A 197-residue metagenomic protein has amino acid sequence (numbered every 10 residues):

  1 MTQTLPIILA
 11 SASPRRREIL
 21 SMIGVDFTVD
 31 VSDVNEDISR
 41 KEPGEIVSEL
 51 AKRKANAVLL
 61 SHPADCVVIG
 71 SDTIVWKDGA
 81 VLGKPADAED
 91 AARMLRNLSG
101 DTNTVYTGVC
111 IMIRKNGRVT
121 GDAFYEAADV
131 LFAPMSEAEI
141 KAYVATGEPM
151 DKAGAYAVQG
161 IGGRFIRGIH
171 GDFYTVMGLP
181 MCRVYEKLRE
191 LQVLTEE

Functional and structural regions predicted by a protein language model:
T2-I8, V29, P43-E197: Anionic-ligand binding patches
T2-V25: N-terminal beta1-alpha1 ligand-phosphate binding loop
P14, V34, N116: Short, glycine/serine-rich, charged loops/turns that create anion-binding and catalytic segments at active sites
T28-E36: A short beta-strand-loop structural module common to alpha/beta enzyme folds
I38-E42: Short, charged, surface-exposed secondary-structure boundary motifs
